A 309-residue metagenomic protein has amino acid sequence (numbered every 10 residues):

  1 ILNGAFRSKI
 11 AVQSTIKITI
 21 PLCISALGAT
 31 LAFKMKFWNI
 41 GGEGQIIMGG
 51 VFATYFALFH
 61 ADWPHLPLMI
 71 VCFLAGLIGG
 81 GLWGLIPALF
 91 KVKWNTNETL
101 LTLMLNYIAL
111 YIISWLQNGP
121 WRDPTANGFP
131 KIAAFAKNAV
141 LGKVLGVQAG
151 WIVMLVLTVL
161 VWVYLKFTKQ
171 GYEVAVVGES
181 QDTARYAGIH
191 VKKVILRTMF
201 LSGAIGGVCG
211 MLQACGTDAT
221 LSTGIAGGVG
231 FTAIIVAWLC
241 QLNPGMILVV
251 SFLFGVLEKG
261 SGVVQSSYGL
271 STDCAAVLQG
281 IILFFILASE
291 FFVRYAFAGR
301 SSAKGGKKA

Functional and structural regions predicted by a protein language model:
G4, K9, E98-F167, T220 (+1 more regions): Transmembrane helix-bundle core of multi-pass membrane transporters and related energy-transducing complexes
G4-F59, L77-L85, L89-T96, A237-N243 (+1 more regions): Single transmembrane alpha-helix segments in multi-pass membrane proteins
S14, I18, G42-G50, L68 (+5 more regions): Alpha-helical transmembrane segments of multi-pass membrane proteins, especially transporters and channels
L22-T30, G50-F56, L77-L82, N106-Q117 (+5 more regions): Hydrophobic core segments of alpha-helical transmembrane domains in multi-pass membrane transport and ion-translocation
F33-G41, W63-N127, F167-K169, G228 (+1 more regions): Short loop segments and helix-boundary regions at transmembrane helix junctions of multi-pass inner-membrane proteins
V144-T220, P244-G245: Helix-loop-helix "hairpin" substructures at the membrane interface of multi-pass membrane proteins
Y186-K193, S261-A309: Cytosolic-side transmembrane-helix boundaries in multi-pass membrane proteins
F200-G280: Transmembrane alpha-helical segments in multi-pass inner-membrane proteins
